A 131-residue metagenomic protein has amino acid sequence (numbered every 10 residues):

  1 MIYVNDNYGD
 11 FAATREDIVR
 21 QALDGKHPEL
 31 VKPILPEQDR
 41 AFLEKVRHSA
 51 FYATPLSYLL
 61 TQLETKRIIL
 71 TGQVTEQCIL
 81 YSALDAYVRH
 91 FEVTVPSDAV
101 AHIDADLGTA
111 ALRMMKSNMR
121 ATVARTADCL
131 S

Functional and structural regions predicted by a protein language model:
M1-N7, F11: Short beta-strand segments at enzyme active-site cores
A12-V19: Metal-dependent catalytic neighborhoods of phosphoester/phosphodiester hydrolases
V19-S131: Active-site-adjacent betaalpha module
